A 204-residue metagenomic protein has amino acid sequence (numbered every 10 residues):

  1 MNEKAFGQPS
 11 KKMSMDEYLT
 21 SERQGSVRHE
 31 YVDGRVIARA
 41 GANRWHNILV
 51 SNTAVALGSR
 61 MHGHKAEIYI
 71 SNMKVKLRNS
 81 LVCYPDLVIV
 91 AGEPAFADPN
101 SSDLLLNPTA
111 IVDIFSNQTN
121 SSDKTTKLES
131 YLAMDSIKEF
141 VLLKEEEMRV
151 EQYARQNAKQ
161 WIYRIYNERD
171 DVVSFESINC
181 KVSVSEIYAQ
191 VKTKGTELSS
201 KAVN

Functional and structural regions predicted by a protein language model:
M1-N204: Gly/Pro/Ser/Thr-rich low-complexity, intrinsically disordered segments predominantly at protein N-termini
